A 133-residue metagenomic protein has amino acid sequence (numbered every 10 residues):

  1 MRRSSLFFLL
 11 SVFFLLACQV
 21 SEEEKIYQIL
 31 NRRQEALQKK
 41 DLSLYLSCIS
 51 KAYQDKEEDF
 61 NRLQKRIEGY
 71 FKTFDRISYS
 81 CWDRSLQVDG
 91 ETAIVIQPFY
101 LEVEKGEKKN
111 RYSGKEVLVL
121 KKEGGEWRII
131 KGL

Functional and structural regions predicted by a protein language model:
M1-L16: Sec-dependent bacterial lipoprotein signal peptides
L16-S47, Q64: Short, low-complexity N-terminal intrinsically disordered segments enriched in polar/charged residues
Q19, R111-L133: Short beta-strand edge/turn micro-motifs at domain boundaries
C48-N61: A short gly/proline-enriched turn/hairpin at secondary-structure junctions
E58, P98, G132: Surface loops and adjacent helix of pleckstrin homology
I67-N110: Surface-exposed, charged secondary-structure patches
